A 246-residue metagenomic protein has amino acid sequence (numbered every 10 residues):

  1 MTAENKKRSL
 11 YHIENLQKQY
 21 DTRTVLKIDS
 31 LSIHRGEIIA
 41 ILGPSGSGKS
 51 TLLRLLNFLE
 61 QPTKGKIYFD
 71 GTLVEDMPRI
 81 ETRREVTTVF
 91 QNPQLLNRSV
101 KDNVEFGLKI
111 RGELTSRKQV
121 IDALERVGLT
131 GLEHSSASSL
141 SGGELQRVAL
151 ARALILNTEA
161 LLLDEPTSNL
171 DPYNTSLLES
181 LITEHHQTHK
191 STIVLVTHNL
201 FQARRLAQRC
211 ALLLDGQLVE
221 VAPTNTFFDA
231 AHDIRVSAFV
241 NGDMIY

Functional and structural regions predicted by a protein language model:
N57: Helix-to-loop junction immediately C-terminal to a conserved catalytic motif
L73-T87, I110, F227-A231: ABC ATPase NBD coupling module
T115-L132: Conserved ABC ATPase "signature" region
S136-L140, E144: Conserved ABC ATPase signature
L161-D164: Catalytic Walker B motif of ABC-type/P-loop ATPase nucleotide-binding domains
P172-N174: Helix N-cap at the start of a conserved alpha-helix in ABC-type nucleotide-binding domains
N225-Y246: C-terminal boundary and immediately downstream tail of ABC-type ATPase nucleotide-binding domains
